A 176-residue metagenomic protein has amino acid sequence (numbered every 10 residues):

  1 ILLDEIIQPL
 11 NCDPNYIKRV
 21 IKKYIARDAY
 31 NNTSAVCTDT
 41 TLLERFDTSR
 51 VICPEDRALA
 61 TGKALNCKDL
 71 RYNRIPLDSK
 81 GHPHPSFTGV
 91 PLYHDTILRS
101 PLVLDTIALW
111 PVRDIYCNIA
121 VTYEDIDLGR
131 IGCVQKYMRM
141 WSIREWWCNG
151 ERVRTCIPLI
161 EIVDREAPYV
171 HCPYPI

Functional and structural regions predicted by a protein language model:
I1-I176: Proline-threonine-serine-rich low-complexity tracts
